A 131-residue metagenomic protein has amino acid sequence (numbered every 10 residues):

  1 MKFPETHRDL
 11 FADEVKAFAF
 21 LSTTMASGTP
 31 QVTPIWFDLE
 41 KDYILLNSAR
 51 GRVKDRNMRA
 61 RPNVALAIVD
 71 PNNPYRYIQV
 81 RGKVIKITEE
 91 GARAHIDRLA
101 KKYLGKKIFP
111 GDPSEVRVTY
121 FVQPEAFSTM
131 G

Functional and structural regions predicted by a protein language model:
M1-A19: Extreme N-terminal tail/first-helix region
M1-F3, R76-G131: Charged, gly/pro-rich active-site loop segments
T6-H7, K54, H95: Hydrophobic alpha-helical segments typical of transmembrane helices and their membrane-interface/capping positions
L10-A12, N57-M58, L99, V122: A generic structural signal for nonpolar/aromatic side chains embedded in well-ordered alpha-helices
K16-R50, M58, V64-I68, Q79: Short beta-strand segments
S27-T29, D70-P74, D112-S114: A short beta-turn/loop motif at secondary-structure boundaries
R52-K54, N73: Short, surface-exposed beta-strand-loop junctions and turns on beta-sheet-rich folds
D55-R61, Y77, G105: A short, polar/proline- and glycine-enriched secondary-structure boundary/capping micro-motif
